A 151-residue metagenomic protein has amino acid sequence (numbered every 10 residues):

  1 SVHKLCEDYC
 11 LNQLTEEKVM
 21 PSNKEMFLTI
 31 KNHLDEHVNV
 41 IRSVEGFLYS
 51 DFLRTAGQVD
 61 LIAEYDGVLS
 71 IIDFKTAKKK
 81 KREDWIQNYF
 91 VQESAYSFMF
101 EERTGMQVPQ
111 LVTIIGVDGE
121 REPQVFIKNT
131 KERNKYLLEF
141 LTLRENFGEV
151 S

Functional and structural regions predicted by a protein language model:
S1-A56: Metal-dependent nuclease catalytic cores that hydrolyze phosphodiester bonds in DNA/RNA, characterized by
E45-V150: Mg2+/Mn2+-dependent nuclease catalytic core
